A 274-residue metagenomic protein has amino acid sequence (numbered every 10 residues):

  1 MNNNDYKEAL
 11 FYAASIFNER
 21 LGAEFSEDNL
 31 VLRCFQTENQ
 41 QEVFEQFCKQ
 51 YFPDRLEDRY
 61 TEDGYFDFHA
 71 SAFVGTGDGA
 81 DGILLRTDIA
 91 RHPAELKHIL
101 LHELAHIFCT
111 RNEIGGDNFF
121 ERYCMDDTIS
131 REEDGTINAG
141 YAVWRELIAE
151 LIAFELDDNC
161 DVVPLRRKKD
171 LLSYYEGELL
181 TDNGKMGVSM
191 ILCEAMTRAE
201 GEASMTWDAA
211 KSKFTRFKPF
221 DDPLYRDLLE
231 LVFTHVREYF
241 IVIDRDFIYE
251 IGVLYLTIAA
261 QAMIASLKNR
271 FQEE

Functional and structural regions predicted by a protein language model:
N2-L32, E38-Y51: Zn2+-dependent metallopeptidase catalytic core
E8, H102, V143-L147, L151: A structural signal for well-ordered alpha-helical segments within the folded catalytic domains of diverse enzymes
Y12, I16, I148-L156, L231 (+1 more regions): Amphipathic alpha-helical segments that form well-ordered structural scaffolds and often line/cohere around active
F35-V43, F47-D67, I264: Amphipathic, interaction-prone secondary-structure segments
F52-L100, L104-R111: Active-site scaffold of zinc-dependent metalloenzymes
A94-E95, C109-W144: Post-HEXXH active-site segment of zinc metalloproteases
I152-G177: Short helix/loop segments within enzyme catalytic domains that coordinate or immediately flank catalytic cofactors
K169-E274: Pan-zinc metallopeptidase signature
